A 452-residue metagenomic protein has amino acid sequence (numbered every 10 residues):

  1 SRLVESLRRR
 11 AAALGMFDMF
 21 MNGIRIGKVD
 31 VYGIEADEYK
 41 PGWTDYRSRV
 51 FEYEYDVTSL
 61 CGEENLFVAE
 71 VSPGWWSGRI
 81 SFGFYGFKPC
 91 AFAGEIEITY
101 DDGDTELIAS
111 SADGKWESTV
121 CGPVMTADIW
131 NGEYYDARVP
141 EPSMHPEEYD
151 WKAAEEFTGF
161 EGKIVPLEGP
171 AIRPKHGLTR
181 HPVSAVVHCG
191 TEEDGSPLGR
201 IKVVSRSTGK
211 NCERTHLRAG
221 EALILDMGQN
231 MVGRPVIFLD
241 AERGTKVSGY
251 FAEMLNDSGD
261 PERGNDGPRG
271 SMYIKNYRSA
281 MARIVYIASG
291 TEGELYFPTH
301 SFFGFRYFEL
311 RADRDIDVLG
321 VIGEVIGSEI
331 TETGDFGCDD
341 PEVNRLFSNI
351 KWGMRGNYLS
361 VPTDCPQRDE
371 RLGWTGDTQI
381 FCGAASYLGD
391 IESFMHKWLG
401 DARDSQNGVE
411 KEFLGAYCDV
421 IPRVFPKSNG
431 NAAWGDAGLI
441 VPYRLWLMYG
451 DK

Functional and structural regions predicted by a protein language model:
S1-R368, G376-D377, S393-H396, V409-E410 (+1 more regions): Extracellular/oxidizing-compartment recognition motifs
L14, D369-Q379, D390, N429-I440: Aromatic- and histidine-enriched alpha-helix N-cap/loop-to-helix transition segments that scaffold the rims
P298, R371, L445: Short, flexible active-site loop motifs that bind/organize anionic cofactors or intermediates
R355, N407, L447-G450: Sec-exported extracytoplasmic/periplasmic mature domains
I380-I391, G438-K452: Well-ordered alpha-helical scaffold segments within catalytic/enzyme domains
A384-G408: Active-site diphosphate/adenylate-binding microenvironment
